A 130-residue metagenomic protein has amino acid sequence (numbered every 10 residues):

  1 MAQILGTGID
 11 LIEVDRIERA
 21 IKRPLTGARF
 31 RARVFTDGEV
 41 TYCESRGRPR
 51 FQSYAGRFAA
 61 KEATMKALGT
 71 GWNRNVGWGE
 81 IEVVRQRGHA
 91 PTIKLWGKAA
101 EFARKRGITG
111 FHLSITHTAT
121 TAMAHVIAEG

Functional and structural regions predicted by a protein language model:
M1-G130: Core catalytic alpha/beta fold that binds nucleotide/phospho-ligands
